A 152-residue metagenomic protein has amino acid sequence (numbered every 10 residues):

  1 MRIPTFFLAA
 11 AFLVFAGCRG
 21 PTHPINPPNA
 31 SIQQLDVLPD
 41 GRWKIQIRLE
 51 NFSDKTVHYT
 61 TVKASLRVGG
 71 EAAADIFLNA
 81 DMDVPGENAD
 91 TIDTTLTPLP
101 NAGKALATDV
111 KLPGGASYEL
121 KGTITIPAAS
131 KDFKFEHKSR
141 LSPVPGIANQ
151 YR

Functional and structural regions predicted by a protein language model:
M1-F7: Bacterial N-terminal signal peptides that target proteins for export
F12-Q34: Bacterial Sec signal peptide processing site at the extreme N-terminus
I25-N26, Q34-N79, D83, I126-H137: Post-signal-peptide N-terminal segment of Sec-exported extracytoplasmic proteins
L38, P85-E87, K111-P113: Surface-exposed coil/turn segments at beta-strand junctions on protein surfaces, enriched
G41-L49, D93-K111: Charged, amphipathic alpha-helical segments
R42-K44, A89-D93, S117-E119, K134-E136: Intrinsic-disorder/low-complexity, polar/charged segments enriched in Ser/Thr/Lys/Arg/Asp/Glu/Gln
E71-K104: Intrinsically disordered, low-complexity Pro/Gly/Ser/Thr-rich segments with frequent PxxP/GP/PP motifs and embedded
P100-Y151: Terminal connector regions
